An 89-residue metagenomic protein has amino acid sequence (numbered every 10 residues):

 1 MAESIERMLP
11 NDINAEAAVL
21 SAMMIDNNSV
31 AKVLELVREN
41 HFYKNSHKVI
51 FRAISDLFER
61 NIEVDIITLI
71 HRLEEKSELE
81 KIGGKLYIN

Functional and structural regions predicted by a protein language model:
M1-N89: Noncatalytic partner-interaction/assembly domains of nucleic-acid and motor enzyme complexes, especially the accessory
